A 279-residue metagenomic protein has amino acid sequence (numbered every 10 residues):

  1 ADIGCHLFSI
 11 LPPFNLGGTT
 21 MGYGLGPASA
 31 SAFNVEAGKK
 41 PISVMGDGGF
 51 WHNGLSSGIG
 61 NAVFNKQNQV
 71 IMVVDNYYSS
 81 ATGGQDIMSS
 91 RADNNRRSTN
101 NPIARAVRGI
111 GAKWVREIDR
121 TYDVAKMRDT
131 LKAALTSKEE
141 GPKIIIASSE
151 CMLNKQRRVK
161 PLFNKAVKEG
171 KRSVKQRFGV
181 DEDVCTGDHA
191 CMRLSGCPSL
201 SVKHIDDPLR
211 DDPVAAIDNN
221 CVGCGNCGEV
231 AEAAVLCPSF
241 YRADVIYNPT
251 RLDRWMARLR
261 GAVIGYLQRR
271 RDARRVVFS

Functional and structural regions predicted by a protein language model:
A1-P12: Acidic-glycine-rich active-site phosphate/pyrophosphate-binding loop
I10-I144, M152-R157: Thiamine diphosphate
P27-A28, K39, S43, N101 (+7 more regions): Feature representing long, continuous alpha-helical segments
G38-K39, K66-Q69, A112-V115, E140-I144 (+4 more regions): Active-site lining segments that contact anionic ligands and/or coordinate catalytic metals
S98-R108, C224, F240, N248-D253: Internal glycine-rich alpha/beta core junctions
A133-C185, R242: Glycine/aspartate-rich loop-and-adjacent alpha/beta segment that forms the canonical ThDP
S149-E150, K155-Q156, T186-P249: Iron-sulfur cluster-binding cysteine motifs and their immediate structural context in ferredoxin-like electron-transfer
K171-G179, A233-S279: Intrinsic disorder at enzyme termini
